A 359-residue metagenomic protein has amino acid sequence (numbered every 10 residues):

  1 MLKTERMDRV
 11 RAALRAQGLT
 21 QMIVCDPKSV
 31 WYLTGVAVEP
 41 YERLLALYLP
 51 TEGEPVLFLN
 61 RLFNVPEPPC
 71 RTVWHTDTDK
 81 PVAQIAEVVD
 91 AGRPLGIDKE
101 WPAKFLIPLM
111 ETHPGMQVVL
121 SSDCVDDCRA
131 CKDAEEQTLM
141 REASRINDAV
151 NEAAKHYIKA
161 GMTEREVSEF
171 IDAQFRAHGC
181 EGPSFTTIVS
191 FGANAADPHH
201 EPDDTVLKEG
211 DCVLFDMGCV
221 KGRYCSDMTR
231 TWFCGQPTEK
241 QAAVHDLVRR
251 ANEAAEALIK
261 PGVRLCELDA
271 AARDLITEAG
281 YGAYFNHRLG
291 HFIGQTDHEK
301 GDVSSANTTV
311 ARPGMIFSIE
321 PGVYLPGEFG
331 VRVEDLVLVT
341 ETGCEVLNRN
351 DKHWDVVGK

Functional and structural regions predicted by a protein language model:
M1-K359: Active-site neighborhoods and metal-handling regions in enzymes and metal-associated proteins
